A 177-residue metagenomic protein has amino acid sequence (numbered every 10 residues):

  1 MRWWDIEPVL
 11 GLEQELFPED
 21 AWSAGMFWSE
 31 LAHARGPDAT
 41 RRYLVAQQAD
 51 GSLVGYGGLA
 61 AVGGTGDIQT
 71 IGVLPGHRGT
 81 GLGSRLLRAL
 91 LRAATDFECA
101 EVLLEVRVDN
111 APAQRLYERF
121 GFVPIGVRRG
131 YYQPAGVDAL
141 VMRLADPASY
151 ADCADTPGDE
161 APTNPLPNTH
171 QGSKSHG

Functional and structural regions predicted by a protein language model:
W3-W4, P8-G76, L87-F97, A145-S149 (+1 more regions): Acetyl-CoA-dependent GNAT
A21, T80-G81, G136: Non-catalytic, surface-exposed connector residues within folded enzymatic/regulatory domains
G25, L103-E105, E118, V123-L140: Conserved catalytic-core motifs of GNAT/GCN5-like acyltransferases
L31, A60, D109, Y131-A135: A short beta-turn/loop motif at secondary-structure boundaries
A32, G36, A113, G136: Short Asp/Glu-rich motifs
R41, C99-R107, Q133, D138-P147 (+1 more regions): Conserved catalytic core of the tyrosine transesterase superfamily
S52, T70-R88, T95-F97, E101 (+3 more regions): Conserved glycine-rich acetyl-CoA-binding loop
